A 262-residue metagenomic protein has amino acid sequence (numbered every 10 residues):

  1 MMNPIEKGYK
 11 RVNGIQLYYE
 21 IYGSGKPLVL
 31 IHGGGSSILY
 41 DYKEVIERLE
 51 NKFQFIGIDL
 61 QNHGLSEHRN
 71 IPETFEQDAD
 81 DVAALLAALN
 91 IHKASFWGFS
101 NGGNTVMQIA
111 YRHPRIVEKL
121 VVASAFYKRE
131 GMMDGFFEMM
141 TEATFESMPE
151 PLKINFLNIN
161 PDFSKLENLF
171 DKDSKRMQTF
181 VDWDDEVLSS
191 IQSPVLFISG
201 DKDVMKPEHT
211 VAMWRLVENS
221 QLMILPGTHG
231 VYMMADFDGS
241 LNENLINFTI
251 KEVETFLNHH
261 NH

Functional and structural regions predicted by a protein language model:
R11, I15-E67: Conserved HGGG/HGGXW glycine-rich cap/lid loop of the alpha/beta-hydrolase fold
G34, D201-D203, G227-T228, F237: Acidic beta-to-alpha connecting loop that harbors the catalytic carboxylate
E47-E50, G57-W97, G239-N247: Active-site loop/oxyanion-hole signature of alpha/beta-hydrolase fold enzymes
N104-R112, E118-L152: Flexible "cap/lid" loop of the alpha/beta hydrolase fold
D171-V187, D201: Active-site nucleophile elbow and catalytic-triad environment of alpha/beta-hydrolase enzymes
I191, F197-S199: Short beta-strand/loop motif that positions the catalytic acidic residue of the alpha/beta-hydrolase fold
V204-H209: Conserved alpha/beta-hydrolase "acid-adjacent" motif
P226-H262: Catalytic active-site module of serine/aspartate enzymes centered on a nucleophile-bearing elbow/loop
